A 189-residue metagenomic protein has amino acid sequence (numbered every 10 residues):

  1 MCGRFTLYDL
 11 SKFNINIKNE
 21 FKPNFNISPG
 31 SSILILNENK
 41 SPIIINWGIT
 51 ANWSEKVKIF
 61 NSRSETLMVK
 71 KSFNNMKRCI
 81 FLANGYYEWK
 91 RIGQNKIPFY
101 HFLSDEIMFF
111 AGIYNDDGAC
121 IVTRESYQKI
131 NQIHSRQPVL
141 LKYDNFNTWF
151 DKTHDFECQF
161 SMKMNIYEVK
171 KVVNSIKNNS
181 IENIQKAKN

Functional and structural regions predicted by a protein language model:
M1-N189: Short linear sequence motif anchored by a di-proline
